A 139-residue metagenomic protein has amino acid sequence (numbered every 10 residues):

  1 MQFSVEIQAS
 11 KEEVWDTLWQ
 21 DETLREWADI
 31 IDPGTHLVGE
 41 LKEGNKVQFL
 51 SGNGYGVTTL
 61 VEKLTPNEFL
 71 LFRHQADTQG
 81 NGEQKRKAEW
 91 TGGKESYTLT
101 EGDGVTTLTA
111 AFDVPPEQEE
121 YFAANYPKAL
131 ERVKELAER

Functional and structural regions predicted by a protein language model:
M1-E6, K46, G56, F69 (+2 more regions): Intrinsic-disorder/low-complexity, polar/charged segments enriched in Ser/Thr/Lys/Arg/Asp/Glu/Gln
M1-H36: Hydrophobic ligand-binding cavity/cleft-lining segments
I7-A9, S51, F112-V114: Short beta-strand-to-loop capping motifs
I7-E12, E62-F69, T98-T107, E135-R139: A short, structured loop/turn motif at beta-sheet edges
V14-L18, L24, V47, V61 (+4 more regions): Hydrophobic pocket/interface hotspot
L41-V47: Short coil-to-beta transition motif at edge beta-strands of beta-rich domains
G52-D103, D113: Hydrophobic-ligand binding "helix-grip"
A88-T91, D113-R139: A conserved amphipathic terminal alpha-helix motif
